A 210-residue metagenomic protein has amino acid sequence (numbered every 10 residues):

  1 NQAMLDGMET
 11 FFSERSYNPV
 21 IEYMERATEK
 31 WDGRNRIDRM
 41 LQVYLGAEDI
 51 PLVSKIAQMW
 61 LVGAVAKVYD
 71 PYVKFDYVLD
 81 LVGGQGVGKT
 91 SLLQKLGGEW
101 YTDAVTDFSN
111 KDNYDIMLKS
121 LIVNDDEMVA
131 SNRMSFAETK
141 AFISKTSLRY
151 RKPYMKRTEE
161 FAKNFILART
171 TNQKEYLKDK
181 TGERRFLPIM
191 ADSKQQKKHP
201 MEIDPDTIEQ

Functional and structural regions predicted by a protein language model:
Q2-N18, K74, V105, S109-S135 (+2 more regions): Feature primarily recognizes SF3-like P-loop helicase cores of small DNA viruses
F11-K119: P-loop NTPase catalytic core of nucleic-acid-dependent motor ATPases
R36-R39, M134, E138: Generic alpha-helical secondary structure signal
Q94, K140-A141: Generic alpha-helical structural context detector
